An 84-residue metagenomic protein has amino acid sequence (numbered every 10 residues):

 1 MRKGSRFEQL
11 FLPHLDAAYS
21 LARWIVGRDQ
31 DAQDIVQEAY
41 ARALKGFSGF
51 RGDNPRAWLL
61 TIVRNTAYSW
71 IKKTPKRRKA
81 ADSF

Functional and structural regions predicted by a protein language model:
M1-S20, Q30-V36, L44: A short, charge-rich alpha-helical start-of-domain segment used by transcription regulators
K3, R51-D53: Residue-level signature of the cytosolic catalytic core of signaling kinases
E8-Q9, S48, A81: Pre-signature/interface helix of ABC/ABC-like ATPase nucleotide-binding domains
P13, F47-F50, I62, T74: Residue-level signal for short amphipathic helical patches enriched in basic/charged and nearby hydrophobic residues
A18, A43, F47, A67-I71: Hydrophobic recognition helices of helix-based DNA-binding modules
D34-A41, K45, D53-N65: Structural recognition of an alpha-helix C-terminal capping motif at a helix-to-coil junction
T61-D82: Arg/Lys-rich amphipathic alpha helix in sigma70-family domain 2
